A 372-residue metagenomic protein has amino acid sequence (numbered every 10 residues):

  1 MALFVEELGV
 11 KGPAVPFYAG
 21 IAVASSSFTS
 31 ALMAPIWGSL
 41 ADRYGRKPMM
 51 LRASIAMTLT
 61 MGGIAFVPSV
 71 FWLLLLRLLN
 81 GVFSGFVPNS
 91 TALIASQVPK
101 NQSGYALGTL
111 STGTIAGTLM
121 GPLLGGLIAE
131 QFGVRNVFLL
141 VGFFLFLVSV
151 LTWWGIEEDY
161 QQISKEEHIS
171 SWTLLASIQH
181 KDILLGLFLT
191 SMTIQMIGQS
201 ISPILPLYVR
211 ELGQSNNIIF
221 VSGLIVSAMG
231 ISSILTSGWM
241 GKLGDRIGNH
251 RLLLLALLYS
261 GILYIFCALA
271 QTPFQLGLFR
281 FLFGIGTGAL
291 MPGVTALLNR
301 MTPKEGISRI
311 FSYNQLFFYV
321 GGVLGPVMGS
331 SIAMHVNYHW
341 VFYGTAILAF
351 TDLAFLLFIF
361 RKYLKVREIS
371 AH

Functional and structural regions predicted by a protein language model:
M1-P16, I204-F220: Short amphipathic helix-loop junctions that connect adjacent transmembrane helices in Major Facilitator Superfamily/SLC
I21-W37, S227-W239: Central cavity-lining transmembrane alpha-helices of secondary-active solute carriers, predominantly the Major
L32-P68, G244-H250: Conserved MFS/SLC helix-loop-helix module at the cytosolic interface between two early adjacent transmembrane helices
T60, F71-L79, L263, F274-L282: Paired small-residue
L76-T114, L297: Cytoplasmic helix-loop-helix junction between adjacent transmembrane helices in 12-TM secondary transporters
V137-W153, V341-F358: Symmetry-related core transmembrane helices of the 12-TM Major Facilitator Superfamily/SLC fold
T152-E166, F358-I369: Helix-loop junctions on the cytosolic side of multi-pass membrane transporters, especially the intracellular loop
E157-L187, H372: Juxtamembrane intracellular "pre-TM" segments in multi-pass secondary transporters
